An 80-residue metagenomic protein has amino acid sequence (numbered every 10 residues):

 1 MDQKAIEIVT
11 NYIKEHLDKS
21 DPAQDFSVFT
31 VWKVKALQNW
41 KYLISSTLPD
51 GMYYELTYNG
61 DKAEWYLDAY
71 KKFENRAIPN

Functional and structural regions predicted by a protein language model:
M1-S27: Short, non-transmembrane alpha-helical segments in secretory-pathway proteins
I13, S27-T30, Q38, K71-E74: Compositionally biased, low-structure terminal segments
V28-E64: Amphipathic, interaction-prone secondary-structure segments
K62-N80: A short, surface-exposed interaction/processing loop segment used at functional sites
